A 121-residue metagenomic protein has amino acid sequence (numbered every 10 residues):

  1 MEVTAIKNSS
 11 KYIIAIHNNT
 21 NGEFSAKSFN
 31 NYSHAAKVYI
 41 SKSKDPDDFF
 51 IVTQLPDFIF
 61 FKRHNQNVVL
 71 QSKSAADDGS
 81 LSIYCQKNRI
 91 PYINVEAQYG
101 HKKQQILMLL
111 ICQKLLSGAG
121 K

Functional and structural regions predicted by a protein language model:
M1-K121: Structured catalytic-domain cores with a bias toward divalent-metal coordination
